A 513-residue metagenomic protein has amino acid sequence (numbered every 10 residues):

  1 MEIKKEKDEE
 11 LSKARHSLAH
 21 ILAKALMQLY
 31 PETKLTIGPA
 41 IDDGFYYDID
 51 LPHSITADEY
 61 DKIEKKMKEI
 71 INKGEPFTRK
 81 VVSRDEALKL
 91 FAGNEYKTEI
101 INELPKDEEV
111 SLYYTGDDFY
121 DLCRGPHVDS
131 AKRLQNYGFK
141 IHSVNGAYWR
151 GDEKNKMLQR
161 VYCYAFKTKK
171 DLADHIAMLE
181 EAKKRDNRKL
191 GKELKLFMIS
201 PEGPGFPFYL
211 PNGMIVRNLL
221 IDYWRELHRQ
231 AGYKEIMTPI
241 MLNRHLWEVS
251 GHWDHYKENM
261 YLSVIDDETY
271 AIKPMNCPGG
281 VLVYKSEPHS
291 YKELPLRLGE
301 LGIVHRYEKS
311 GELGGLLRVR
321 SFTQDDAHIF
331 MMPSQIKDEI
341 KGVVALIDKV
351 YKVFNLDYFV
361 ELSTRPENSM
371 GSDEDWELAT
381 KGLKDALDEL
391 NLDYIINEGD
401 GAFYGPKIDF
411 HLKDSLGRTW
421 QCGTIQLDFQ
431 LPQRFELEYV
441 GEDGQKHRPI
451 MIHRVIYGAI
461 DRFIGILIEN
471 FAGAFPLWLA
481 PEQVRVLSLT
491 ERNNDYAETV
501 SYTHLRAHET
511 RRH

Functional and structural regions predicted by a protein language model:
M1-K13, A25, K34-I37, Y46-E308 (+4 more regions): Auxiliary tRNA-acceptor-end handling modules of aminoacyl-tRNA synthetases
D43-S54, L158-C163, P201-P211, T323-P333 (+2 more regions): Short, hydrophobic beta-strand segments
G74-G116, H252, K352-Q421, I425: Metal-assisted phosphate- and nucleotidyl-transfer catalytic regions
D267-T269, P278-E287, L296, E300 (+3 more regions): A translation/RNA-centric and nucleic-acid-associated enzymatic feature enriched in Class II aminoacyl-tRNA synthetases
V304-A386: Extended, charged alpha-beta segments that form solvent-exposed binding/catalytic grooves in nucleic-acid-handling
A472-G473, W478-P481, R485-N493: Glycine- and Gly-Pro-enriched alpha-helical subdomains that act as flexible, kink-prone "lid/hinge" or packing modules
T503-T510: Conserved small/polar residues in nucleotide/adenosyl-binding loops
